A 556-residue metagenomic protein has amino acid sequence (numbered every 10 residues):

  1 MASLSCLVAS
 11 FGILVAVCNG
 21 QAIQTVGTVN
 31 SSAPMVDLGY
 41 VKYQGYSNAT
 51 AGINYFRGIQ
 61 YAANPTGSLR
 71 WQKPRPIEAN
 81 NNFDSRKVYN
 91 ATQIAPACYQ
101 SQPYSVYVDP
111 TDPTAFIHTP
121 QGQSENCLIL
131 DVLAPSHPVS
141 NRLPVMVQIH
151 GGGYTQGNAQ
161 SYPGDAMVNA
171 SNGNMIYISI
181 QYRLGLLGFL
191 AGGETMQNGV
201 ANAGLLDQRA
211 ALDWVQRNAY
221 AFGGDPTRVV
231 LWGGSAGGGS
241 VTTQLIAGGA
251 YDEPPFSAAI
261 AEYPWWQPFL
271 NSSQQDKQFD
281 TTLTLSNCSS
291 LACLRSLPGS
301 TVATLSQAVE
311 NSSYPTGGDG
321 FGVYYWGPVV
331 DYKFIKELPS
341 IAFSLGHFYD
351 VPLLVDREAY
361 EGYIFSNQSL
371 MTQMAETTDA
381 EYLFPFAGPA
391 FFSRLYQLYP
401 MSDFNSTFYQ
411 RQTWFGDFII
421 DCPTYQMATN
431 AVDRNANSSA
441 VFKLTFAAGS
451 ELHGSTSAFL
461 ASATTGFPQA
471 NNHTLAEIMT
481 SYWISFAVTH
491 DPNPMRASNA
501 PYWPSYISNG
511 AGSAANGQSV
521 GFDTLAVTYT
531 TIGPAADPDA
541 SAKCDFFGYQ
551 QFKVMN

Functional and structural regions predicted by a protein language model:
M1-I23, W483: Fungal secretory targeting signals
C18-V200, G362, N367-Q368, T377-T378 (+2 more regions): Non-catalytic accessory segments of hydrolases
F116, A210, R217, A221 (+8 more regions): Substrate-access "cap/lid" subdomains that shape and gate the entrance to catalytic or ligand-binding pockets
S140-R142, G193-A203, A210-W232: Gly/Ser-rich "nucleophile elbow"/oxyanion-hole loop immediately N-terminal to the catalytic nucleophile in hydrolases
S140-V145, N172-I176, D225-V229, D252-A258 (+3 more regions): Loop/turn elements at helix/coil->beta-strand transitions in domains of secreted/extracellular proteins
G233-G237: Gly/Ala-rich beta-loop-alpha elbow adjacent to hydrolase catalytic centers
G238-Y251: Short glycine-enriched nucleophile-adjacent loop and the immediately C-terminal alpha-helix near the catalytic center
D421-N556: Mobile gating loops/cap/lid regions near enzyme active sites that modulate substrate access
